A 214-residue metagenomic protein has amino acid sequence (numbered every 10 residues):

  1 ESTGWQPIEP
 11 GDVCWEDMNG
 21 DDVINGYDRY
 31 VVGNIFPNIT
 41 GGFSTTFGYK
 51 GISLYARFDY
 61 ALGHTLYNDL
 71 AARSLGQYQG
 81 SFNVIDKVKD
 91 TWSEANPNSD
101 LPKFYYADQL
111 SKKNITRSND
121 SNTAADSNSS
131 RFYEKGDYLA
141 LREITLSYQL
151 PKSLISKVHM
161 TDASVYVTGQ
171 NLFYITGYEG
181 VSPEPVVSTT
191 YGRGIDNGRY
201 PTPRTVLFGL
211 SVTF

Functional and structural regions predicted by a protein language model:
E1-N34, L75-G76, V84-A107: Conserved small-residue
I39, K50-I52, D137, H159-A163 (+1 more regions): Outer-envelope beta-barrel architecture signal
G42-S44, E143-S147, L207-G209: Membrane-embedded beta-strand positions in outer-membrane beta-barrel channels/transporters
G48, D59-A61, T168-L172, T213: Outer-membrane beta-barrel pore domains and translocons
G51-L54, S153-L154: Repeated loop/turn-to-beta-strand initiation elements of outer-membrane beta-barrel proteins
A56, V165-V167, L210: Membrane-embedded beta-strand positions of outer-membrane beta-barrel proteins
G63-S164: Extracytoplasmic gating/loop element in the C-terminal half of outer-membrane beta-barrel translocons and assembly
N96-P97, L101, T176-F214: C-terminal beta-signal and terminal closure region of outer-membrane beta-barrel proteins
